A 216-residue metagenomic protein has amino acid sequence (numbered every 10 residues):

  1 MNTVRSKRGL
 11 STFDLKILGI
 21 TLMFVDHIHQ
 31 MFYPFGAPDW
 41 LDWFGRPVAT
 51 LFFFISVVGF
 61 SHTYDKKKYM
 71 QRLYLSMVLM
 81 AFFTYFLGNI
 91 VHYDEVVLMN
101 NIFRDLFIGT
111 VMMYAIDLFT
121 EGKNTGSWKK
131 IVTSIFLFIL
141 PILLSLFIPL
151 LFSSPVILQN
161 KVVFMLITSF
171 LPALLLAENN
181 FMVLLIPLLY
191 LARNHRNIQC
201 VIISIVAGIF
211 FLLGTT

Functional and structural regions predicted by a protein language model:
M1-T216: Alpha-helical transmembrane segments and their immediate juxtamembrane cytosolic regions
